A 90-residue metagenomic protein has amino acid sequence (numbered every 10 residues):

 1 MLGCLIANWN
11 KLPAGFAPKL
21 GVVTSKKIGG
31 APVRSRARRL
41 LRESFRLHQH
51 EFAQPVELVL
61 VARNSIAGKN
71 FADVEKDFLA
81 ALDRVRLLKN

Functional and structural regions predicted by a protein language model:
M1-N90: Positively charged, solvent-exposed patches that mediate nucleic-acid binding
